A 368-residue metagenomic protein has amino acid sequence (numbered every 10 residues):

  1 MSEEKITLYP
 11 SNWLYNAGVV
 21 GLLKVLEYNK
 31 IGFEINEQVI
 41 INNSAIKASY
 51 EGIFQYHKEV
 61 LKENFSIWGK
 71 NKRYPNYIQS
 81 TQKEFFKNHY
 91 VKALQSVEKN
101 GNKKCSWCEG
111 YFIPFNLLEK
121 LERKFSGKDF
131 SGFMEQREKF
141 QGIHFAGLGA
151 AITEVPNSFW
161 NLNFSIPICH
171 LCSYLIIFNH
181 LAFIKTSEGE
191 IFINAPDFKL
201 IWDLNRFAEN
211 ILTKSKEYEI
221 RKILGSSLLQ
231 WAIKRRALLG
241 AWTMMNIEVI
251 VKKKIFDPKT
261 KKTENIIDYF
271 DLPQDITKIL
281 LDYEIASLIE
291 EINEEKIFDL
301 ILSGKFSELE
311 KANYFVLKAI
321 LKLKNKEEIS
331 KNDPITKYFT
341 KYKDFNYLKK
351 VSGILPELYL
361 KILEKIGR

Functional and structural regions predicted by a protein language model:
M1-K87, F306: Conserved small-residue
E3-E4, A195, K262-T263: N-terminal leader/targeting segments
Y9-Y15, Y50, Y56-H57, H89 (+7 more regions): Histidine (H) residue identity feature
V20-V25, I176, V249-V251, I297: Generic hydrophobic, helix-prone segments enriched in Leu/Val/Ile
N29-K30, I53, H57-N64, W68 (+8 more regions): Short, flexible helical or helix-coil boundary motifs
E63-I223: Basic, glycine-/proline-tolerant helical and adjacent loop/strand elements that line or dock onto nucleic-acid
I211-R368: Intrinsically disordered, low-complexity regulatory regions
